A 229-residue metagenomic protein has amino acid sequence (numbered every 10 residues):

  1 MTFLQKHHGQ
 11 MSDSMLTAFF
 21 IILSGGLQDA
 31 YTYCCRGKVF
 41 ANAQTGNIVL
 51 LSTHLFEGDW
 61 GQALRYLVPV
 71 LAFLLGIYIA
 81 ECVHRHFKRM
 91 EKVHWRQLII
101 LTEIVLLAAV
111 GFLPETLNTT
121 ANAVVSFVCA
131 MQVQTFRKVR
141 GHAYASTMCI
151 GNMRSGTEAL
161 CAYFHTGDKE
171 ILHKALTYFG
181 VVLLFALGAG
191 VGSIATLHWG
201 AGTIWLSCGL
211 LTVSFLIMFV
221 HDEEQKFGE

Functional and structural regions predicted by a protein language model:
M1-S12: Short, Lys/Arg-rich, polar N-terminal cytosolic tail immediately upstream of the first transmembrane signal-anchor
S12-G61, F136-H173: Small-residue-rich hydrophobic segments that form or flank transmembrane alpha-helices in multi-pass membrane proteins
V70, L74-Y78, V182-G190: Hydrophobic/small/kink-forming positions within alpha-helical transmembrane segments of polytopic membrane proteins
Y78-E91, T196: Helix-to-loop junctions at the C-terminal end of transmembrane segments in multipass secondary transporters
E91-Q97, G190-G209: A membrane-interface helix-boundary motif in multi-pass transporters
K92-L101, N122-V124, A145-C149: Cytoplasmic-side transmembrane-helix entry/capping segments in multi-pass membrane proteins
L98-V105, G202-M218: Symmetry-related core transmembrane helices of the 12-TM Major Facilitator Superfamily/SLC fold
I104-L117, F219-D222: C-terminal ends and interior cores of transmembrane alpha-helices in multi-pass membrane transporters/permeases
